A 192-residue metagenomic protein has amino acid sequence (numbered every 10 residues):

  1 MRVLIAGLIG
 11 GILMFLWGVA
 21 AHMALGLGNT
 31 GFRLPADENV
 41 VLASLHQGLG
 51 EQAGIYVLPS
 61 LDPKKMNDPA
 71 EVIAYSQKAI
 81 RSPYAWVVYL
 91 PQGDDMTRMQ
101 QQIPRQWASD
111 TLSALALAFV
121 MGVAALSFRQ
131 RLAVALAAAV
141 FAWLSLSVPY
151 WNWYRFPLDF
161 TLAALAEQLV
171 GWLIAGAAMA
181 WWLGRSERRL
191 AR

Functional and structural regions predicted by a protein language model:
V3, G7, M121-F141, R189-L190: Internal alpha-helical transmembrane segments of multi-pass membrane proteins
F15-A70: Aromatic-rich transmembrane-lumenal/periplasmic boundary elements in polytopic membrane proteins
S60-L112: Individual transmembrane alpha-helix segments
W107-L126: Transmembrane alpha-helical segments in integral membrane proteins
W143-F156: Transmembrane alpha-helical segments of integral membrane proteins
F156-E167: Non-cytosolic membrane-interface motifs at loop->transmembrane helix junctions
G171-W181: Hydrophobic cores of alpha-helical transmembrane segments in multi-pass inner/ER membrane proteins, independent
G184-R192: Membrane-interface capping segments at transmembrane-helix boundaries
